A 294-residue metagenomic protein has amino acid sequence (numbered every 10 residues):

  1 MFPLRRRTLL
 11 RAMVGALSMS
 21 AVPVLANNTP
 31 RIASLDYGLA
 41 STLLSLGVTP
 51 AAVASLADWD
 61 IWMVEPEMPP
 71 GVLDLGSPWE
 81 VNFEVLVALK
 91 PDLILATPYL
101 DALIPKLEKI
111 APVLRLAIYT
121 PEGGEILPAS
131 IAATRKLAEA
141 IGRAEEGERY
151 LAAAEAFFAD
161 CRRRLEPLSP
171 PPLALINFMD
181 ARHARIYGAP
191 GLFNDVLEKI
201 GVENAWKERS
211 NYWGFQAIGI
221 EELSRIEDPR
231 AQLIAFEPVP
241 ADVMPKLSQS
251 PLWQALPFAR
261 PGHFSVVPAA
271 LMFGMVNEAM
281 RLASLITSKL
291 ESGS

Functional and structural regions predicted by a protein language model:
F2, T8-A26: N-terminal export signals
P30-R31, A129, D228-S294: Structured C-terminal subdomain patch of bacterial secreted/periplasmic proteins
R31, P112-D180, W206, M272 (+1 more regions): Extracytoplasmic substrate-binding proteins
R31, Y37-V85, L89: A short, structured surface patch at a secondary-structure boundary
L75-F83, S210-E221: Short helix-initiation/N-cap motifs at beta->coil->alpha
K90-A96, D228-A231: Proline-aspartate-enriched helix->loop->beta-strand connector
R185, F215-F236: Ligand-binding pocket segment of bilobal, Venus flytrap-like solute-binding proteins
A189-G214: Alpha-helical, coiled-coil/dimerization segments enriched in small aliphatic residues
